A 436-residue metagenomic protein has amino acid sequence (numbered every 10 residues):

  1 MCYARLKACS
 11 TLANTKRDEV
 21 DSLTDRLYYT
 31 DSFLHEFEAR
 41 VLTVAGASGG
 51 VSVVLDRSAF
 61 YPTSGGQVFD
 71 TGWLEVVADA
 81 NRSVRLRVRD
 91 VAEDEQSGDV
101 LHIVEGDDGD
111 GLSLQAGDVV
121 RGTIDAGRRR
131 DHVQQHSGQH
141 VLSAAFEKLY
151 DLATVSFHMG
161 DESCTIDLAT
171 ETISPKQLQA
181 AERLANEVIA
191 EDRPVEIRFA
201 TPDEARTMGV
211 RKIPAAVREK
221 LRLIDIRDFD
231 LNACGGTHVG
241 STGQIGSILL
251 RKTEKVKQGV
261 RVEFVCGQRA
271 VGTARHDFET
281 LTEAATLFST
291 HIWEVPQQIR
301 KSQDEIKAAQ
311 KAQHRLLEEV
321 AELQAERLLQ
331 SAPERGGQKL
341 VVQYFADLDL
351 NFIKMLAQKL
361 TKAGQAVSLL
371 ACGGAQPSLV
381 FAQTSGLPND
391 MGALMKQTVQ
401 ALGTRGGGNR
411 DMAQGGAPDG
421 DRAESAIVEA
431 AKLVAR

Functional and structural regions predicted by a protein language model:
M1, A8-C9: Short, low-complexity intrinsically disordered segments enriched in A/P/G/S/L with frequent Arg, especially at protein
V20-D118: Conserved nucleotide-binding/hydrolysis modules and their immediate coupling elements across P-loop/ASCE NTPase motors
R40-A45, I197-F199, Q338-D347: Short amphipathic
R57-E75, L114-I166: Active/ligand-binding-proximal structured segments within catalytic/core domains that scaffold catalytic residues
G65, H140-L142, I166, G236 (+3 more regions): Divalent metal-coordination and catalytic microenvironments
R128-R129, V133, E147-Q258: Functional cores that coordinate and move charged inorganic groups
A233-I245, K339-R436: Glycine-rich, acidic loop segments that terminate in or are immediately followed by a histidine
R251-E254, V260-Q268, T273-G337: Hard-cation-handling environments
